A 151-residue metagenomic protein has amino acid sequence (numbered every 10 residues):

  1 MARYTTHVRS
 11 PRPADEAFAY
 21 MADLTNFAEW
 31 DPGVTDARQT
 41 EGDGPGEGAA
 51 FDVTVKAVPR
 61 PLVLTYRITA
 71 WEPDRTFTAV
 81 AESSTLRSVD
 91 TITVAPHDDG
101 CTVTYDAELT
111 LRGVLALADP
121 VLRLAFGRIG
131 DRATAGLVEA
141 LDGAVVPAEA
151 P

Functional and structural regions predicted by a protein language model:
M1-E41, A150-P151: Hydrophobic ligand-binding cavity/cleft-lining segments
M1-H7, D15, A50, V63 (+3 more regions): Intrinsic-disorder/low-complexity, polar/charged segments enriched in Ser/Thr/Lys/Arg/Asp/Glu/Gln
T6-V8, Q39, L64-A70, A81 (+2 more regions): Hydrophobic/aromatic beta-strand elements that line small-molecule binding cavities or substrate pockets in beta-rich
D15-F18, D131, A135: Amphipathic alpha-helical segments that line or abut small-molecule/effector binding pockets and mediate allosteric
R38-T85, T102, R132-P151: Glycine-rich portal/gate segments that line the openings of hydrophobic small-molecule binding cavities
V80-R132, E149: Beta-strand/loop substructures that line and gate deep hydrophobic ligand-binding cavities in soluble
